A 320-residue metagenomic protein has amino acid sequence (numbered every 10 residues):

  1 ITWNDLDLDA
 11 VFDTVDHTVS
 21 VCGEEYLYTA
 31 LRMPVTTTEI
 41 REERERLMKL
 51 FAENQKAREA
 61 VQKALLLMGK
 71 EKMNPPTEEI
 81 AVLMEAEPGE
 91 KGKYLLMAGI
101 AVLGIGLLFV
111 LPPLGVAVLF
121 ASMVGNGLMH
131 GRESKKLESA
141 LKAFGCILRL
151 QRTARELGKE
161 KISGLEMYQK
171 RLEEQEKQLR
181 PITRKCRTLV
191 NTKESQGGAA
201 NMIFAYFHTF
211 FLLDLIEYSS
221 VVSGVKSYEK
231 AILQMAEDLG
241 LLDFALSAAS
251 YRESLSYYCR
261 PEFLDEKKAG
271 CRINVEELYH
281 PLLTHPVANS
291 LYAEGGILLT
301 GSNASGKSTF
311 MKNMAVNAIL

Functional and structural regions predicted by a protein language model:
I1-S305, F310-N313: Alpha-helical coupling/stalk and coiled-coil linker elements that connect catalytic or binding modules and transmit
V316-L320: Post-Walker A helix-loop "phosphate-sensing" segment adjacent to the P-loop in P-loop NTPases
